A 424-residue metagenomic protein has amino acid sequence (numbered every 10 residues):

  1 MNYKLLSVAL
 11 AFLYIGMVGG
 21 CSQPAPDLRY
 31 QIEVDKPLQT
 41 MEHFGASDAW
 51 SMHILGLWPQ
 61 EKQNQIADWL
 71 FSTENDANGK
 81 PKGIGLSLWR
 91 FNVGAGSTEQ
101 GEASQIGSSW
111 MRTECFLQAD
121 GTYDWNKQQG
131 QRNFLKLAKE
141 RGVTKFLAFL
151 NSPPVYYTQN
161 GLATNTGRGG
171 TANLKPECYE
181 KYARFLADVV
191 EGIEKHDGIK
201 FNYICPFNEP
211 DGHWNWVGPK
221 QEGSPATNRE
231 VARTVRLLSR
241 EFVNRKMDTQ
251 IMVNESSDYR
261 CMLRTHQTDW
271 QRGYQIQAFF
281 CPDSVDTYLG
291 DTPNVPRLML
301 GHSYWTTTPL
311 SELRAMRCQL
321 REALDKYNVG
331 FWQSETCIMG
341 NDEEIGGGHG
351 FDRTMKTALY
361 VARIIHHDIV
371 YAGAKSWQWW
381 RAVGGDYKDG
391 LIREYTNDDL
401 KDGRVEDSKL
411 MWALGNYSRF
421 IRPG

Functional and structural regions predicted by a protein language model:
M1-S7: Bacterial N-terminal signal peptides that target proteins for export
S7-M17: Bacterial N-terminal signal peptides
C21-Y203, G212, E230-Q267, Q271-P282 (+4 more regions): Non-catalytic accessory regions flanking glycosidase/transglycosidase catalytic cores in CAZymes
G56, T98-G101, Y156-T158, H213-W216 (+4 more regions): Extracytoplasmic/secreted cell-surface and envelope-processing proteins
D124-N126, N133, R240, N244-I251 (+1 more regions): Glycoside hydrolase catalytic-domain groove-lining segments
F149, F207, M252-S256, G301-H302 (+2 more regions): Generic beta-strand/beta-sheet core signal
G167-L174, E209-P225, S256-H266, L300 (+1 more regions): Active-site-proximal beta-alpha loop/turn segments in soluble metabolic enzymes
G330-I421: Aromatic/acidic polysaccharide-binding cleft in carbohydrate-active enzymes
